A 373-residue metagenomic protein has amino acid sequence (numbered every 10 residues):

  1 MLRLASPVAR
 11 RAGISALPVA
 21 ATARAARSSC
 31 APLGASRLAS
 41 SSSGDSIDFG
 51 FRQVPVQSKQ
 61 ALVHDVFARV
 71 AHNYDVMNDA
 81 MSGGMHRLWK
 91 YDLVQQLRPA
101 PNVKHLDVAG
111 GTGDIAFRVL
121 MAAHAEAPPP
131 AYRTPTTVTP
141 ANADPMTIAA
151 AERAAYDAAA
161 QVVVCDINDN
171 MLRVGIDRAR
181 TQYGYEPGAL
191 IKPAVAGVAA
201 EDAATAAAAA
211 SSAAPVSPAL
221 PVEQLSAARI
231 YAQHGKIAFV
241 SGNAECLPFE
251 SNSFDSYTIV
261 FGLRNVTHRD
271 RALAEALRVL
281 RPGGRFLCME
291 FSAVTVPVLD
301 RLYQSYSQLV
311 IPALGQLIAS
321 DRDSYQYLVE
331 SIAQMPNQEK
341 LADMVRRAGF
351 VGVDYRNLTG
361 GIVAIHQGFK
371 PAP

Functional and structural regions predicted by a protein language model:
T22, S29-D65: N-terminal auxiliary segments of SAM/dcSAM-dependent transferases
V66, V76-V94, P336-N337: Conserved SAM-binding loop and adjacent beta-strand
K104-C246: Class I SAM-dependent methyltransferase SAM/SAH-binding core
E245-Y257: A short acidic, Gly/Pro-enriched loop at the edge of an enzyme's catalytic core that lines a small-molecule cofactor
D255-R269, S292: A short SAM/SAH-binding and catalytic strip from SAM-dependent methyltransferases
D270-R285: A short glycine-rich, Lys/Arg-flanked "PGG" loop and its adjoining helix->strand segment in the class I
R285-G315: Conserved class I S-adenosyl-L-methionine
A348-P373: Core SAM-dependent methyltransferase catalytic element
